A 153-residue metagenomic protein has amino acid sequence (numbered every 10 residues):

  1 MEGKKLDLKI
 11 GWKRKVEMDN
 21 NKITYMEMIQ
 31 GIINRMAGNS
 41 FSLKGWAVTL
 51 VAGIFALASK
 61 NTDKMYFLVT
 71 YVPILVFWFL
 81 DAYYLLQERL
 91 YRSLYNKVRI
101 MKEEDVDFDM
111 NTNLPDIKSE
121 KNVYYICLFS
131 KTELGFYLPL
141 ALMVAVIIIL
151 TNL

Functional and structural regions predicted by a protein language model:
K4-Y25, M101-L114: Short, charged cytosolic
I10-A56: Cytosolic-side membrane-entry/anchor segment at the start of a transmembrane helix
G11-I23, F77-S93, L150: Hydrophobic alpha-helical transmembrane segments
A47, M65-V69, G135: Alpha-helical transmembrane segments of integral membrane proteins
V51-M65, L142-L153: Juxtamembrane "helix exit" motif at the C-terminal ends of alpha-helical transmembrane segments in multi-pass membrane
Y66-I117: Inner-leaflet juxtamembrane helices
F108-L153: A hydrophobic membrane-anchoring alpha-helix module
